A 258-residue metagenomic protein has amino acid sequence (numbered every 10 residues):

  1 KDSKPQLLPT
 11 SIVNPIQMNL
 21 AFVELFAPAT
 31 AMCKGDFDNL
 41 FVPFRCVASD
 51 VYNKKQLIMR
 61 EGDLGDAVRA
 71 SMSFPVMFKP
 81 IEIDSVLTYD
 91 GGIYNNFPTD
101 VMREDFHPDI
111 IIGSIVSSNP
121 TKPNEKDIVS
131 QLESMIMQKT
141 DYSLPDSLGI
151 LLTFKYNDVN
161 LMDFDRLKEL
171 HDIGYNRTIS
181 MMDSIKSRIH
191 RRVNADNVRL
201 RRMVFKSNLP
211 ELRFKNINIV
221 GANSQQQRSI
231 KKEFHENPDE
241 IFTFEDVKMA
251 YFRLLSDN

Functional and structural regions predicted by a protein language model:
K1-N258: Patatin-like phospholipase
